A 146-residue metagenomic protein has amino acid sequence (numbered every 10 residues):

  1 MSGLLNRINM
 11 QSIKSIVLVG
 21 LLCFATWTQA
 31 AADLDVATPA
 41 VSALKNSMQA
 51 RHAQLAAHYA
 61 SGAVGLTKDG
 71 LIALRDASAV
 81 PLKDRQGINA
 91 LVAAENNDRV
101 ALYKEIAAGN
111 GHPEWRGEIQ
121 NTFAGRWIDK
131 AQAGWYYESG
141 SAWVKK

Functional and structural regions predicted by a protein language model:
S2, V19-C23, A107: Short, linear, compositionally biased motifs with a strong N-terminal bias
L4-V17: Bacterial N-terminal signal peptides that target proteins for export
A25-W27: N-terminal signal peptide c-region/cleavage motif recognized by signal peptidases
A31-R85, A90, G109-K146: Amphipathic, charged alpha-helical segments and their helix-to-coil junctions in extracytoplasmic/peripheral assemblies
L91-A107: Short, well-ordered alpha-helical segments
